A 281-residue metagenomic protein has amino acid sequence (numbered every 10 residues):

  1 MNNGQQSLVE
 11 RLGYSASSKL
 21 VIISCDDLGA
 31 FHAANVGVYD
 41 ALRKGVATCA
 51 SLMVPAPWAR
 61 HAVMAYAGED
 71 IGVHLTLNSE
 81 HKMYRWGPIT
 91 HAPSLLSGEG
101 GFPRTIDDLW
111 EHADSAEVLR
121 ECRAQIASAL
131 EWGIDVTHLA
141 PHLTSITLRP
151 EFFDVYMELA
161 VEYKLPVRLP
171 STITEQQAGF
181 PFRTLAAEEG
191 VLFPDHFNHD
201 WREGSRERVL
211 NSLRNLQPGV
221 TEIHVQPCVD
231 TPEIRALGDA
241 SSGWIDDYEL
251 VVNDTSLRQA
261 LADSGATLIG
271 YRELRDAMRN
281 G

Functional and structural regions predicted by a protein language model:
V9-E80: Active-site beta->alpha N-cap acidic-glycine motif
G13, V38-K44, A59-G72, G87-S97 (+3 more regions): Acidic (Asp/Glu)-rich catalytic clusters
L20-F31, D107-L119: Active-site mouth loops of central-metabolism enzymes
L20-I22, A47-S51, G68-H74, V136-A140 (+4 more regions): Structural preference for beta-strand elements that scaffold enzyme active sites
D26-L28, M53-P57, H74-N78, H142-T144 (+4 more regions): Active-site beta-loop-alpha junctions enriched in small/polar residues
K82-W110, L237-S242: Active-site gating loops and adjacent loop-to-helix segments of metal-dependent hydrolytic enzymes
S115, R123-L192, H199-E207, R214: Catalytic domains of cell-wall/extracellular-matrix polysaccharide-remodeling enzymes, centered on de-N-acetylation
V167-R168, L237-G281: C-terminal domain-boundary segment and adjacent tail
